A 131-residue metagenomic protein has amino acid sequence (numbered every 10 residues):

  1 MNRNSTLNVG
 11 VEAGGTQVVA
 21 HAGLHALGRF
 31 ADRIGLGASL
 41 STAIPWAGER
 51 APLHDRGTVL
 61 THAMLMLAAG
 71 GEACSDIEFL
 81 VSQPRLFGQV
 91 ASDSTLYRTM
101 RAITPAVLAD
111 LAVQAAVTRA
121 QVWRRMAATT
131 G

Functional and structural regions predicted by a protein language model:
M1-G131: Dynamic "connector" segments at or just before major functional cores
